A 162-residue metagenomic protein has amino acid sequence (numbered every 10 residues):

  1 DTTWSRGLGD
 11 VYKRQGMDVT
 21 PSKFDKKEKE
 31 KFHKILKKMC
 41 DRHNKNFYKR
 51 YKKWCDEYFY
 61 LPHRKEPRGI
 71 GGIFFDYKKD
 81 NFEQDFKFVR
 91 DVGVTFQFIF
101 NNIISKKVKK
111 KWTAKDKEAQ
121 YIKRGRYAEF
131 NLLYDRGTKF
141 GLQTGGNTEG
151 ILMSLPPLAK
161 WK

Functional and structural regions predicted by a protein language model:
D1-Y12: Single conserved hydrophobic/aromatic residue that forms the stacking wall/gate of nucleotide- or nucleobase-binding
D10-T20, G146-L155: Extended active-site and interfacial segments that coordinate phosphate-rich ligands in large catalytic machineries
K13-W54, K162: Compact, glycine/acidic-enriched structural inserts
R14, C55-K79, G125-Y127, L132: Aromatic/basic-lined ligand-recognition segments that form π-stacking hydrophobic pockets flanked by Lys/Arg to engage
M17-K26, Y77-F88, R136-T138: A generic structural motif
K45, R64, N102-T113, K139 (+1 more regions): Intrinsically disordered or highly flexible coil/loop and linker segments, enriched in small and charged/polar residues
F82-Y134: Extended, compositionally biased non-globular segments
R126-K162: C-terminal structured interaction module
